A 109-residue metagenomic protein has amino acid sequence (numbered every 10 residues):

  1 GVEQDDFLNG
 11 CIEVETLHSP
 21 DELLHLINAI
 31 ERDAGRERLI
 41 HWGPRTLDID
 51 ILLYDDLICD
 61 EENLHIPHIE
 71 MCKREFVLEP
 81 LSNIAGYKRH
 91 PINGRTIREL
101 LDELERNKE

Functional and structural regions predicted by a protein language model:
G1-E15: Short, charge-patterned binding micro-sites
E3-F7, D21-E109: Flexible, gly/pro- and Lys/Arg-enriched active-site loops
E13-S19, L23: Short, well-structured hydrophobic secondary-structure segments
